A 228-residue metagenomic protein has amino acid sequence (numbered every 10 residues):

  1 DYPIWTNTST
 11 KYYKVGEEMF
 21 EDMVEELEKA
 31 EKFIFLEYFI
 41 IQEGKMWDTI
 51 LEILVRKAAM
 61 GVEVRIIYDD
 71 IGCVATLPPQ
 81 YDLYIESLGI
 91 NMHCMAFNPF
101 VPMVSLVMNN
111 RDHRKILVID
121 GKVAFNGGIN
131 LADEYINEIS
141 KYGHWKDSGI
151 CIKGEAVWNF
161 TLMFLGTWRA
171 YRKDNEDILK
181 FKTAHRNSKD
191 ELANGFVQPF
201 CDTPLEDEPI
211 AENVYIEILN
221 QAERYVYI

Functional and structural regions predicted by a protein language model:
D1-I228: Charged, low-complexity intrinsically disordered terminal segments
